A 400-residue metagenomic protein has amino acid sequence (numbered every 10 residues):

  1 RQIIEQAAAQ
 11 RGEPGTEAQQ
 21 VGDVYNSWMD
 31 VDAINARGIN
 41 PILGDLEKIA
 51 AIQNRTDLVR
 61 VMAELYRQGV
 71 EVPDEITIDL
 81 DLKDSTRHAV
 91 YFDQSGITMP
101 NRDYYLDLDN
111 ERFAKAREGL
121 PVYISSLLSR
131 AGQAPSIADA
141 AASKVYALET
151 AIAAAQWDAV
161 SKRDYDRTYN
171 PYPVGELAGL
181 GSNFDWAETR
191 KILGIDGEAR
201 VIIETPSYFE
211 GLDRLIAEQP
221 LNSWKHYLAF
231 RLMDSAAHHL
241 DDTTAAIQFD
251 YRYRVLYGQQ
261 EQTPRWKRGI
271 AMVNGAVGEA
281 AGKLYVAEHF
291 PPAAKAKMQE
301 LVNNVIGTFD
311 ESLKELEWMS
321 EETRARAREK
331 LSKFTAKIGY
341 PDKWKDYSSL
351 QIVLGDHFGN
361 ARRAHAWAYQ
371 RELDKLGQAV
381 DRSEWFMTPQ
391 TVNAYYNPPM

Functional and structural regions predicted by a protein language model:
I4-E300, N304: Noncatalytic, helix-rich "gating/capping" subdomain that lines the substrate-entry/channel surface of large enzyme
V145, L180-N183, I195, I202 (+5 more regions): Intrinsically disordered, low-complexity linker/terminal regions across diverse proteins
